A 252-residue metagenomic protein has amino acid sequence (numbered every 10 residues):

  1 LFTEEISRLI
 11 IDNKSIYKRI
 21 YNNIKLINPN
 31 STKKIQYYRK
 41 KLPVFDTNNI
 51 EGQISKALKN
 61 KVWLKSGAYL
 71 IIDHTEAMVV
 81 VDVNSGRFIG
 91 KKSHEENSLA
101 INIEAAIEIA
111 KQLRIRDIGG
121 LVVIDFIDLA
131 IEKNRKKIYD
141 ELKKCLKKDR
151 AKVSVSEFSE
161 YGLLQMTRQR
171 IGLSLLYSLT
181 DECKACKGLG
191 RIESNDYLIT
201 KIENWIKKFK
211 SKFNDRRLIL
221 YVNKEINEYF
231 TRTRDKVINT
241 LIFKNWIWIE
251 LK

Functional and structural regions predicted by a protein language model:
L1-T75, K252: Extended, charged alpha/beta regions that create polyanion-binding interfaces
L64-L251: Conserved glycine-centered short motifs in functionally critical loops
